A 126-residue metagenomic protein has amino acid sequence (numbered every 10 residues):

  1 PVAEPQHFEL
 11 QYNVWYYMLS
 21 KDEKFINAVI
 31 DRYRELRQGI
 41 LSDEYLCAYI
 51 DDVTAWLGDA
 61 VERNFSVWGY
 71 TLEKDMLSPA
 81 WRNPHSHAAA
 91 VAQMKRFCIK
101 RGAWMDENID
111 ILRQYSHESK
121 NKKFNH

Functional and structural regions predicted by a protein language model:
P1-H126: Middle-to-C-terminal accessory/interaction subdomains
